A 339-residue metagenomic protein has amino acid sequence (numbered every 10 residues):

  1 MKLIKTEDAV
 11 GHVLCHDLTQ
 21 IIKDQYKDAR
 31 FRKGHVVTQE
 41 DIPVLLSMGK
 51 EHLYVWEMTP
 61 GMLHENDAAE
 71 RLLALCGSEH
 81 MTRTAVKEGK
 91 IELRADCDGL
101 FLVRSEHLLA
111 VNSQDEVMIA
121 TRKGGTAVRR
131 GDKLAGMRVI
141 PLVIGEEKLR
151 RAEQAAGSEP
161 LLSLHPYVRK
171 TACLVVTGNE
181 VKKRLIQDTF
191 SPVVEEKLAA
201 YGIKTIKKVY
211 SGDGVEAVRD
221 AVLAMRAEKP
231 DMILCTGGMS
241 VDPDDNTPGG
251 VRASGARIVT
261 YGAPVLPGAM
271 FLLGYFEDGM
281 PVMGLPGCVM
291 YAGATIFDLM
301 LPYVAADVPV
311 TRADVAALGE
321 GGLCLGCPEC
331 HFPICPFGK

Functional and structural regions predicted by a protein language model:
M1-L149: Phosphate-interaction motifs
E7-G11, A29, R83-V86, T126-V128 (+4 more regions): Solvent-exposed alpha-helices and their adjacent loops that cap or buttress functional pockets in soluble metabolic
L14, T38-D41, H64, A68-L72 (+7 more regions): General structural feature for long, well-ordered alpha-helical segments within catalytic domains of soluble enzymes
L45, L174, L234: Residue-level signal for inorganic ion chemistry
H80-R83, R122-T126, V139-P141, S158-P166 (+5 more regions): A generic local secondary-structure boundary/capping motif
S113-T121, R150-S163, F190-V193: Active-site glycine-rich loop that binds ribose-phosphate moieties when present
S158-D213, A217: Glycine-rich phosphate/diphosphate-binding loop of Rossmann-like nucleotide-binding domains
N179, I206-G338: Short glycine/threonine-rich loop/turn motifs
